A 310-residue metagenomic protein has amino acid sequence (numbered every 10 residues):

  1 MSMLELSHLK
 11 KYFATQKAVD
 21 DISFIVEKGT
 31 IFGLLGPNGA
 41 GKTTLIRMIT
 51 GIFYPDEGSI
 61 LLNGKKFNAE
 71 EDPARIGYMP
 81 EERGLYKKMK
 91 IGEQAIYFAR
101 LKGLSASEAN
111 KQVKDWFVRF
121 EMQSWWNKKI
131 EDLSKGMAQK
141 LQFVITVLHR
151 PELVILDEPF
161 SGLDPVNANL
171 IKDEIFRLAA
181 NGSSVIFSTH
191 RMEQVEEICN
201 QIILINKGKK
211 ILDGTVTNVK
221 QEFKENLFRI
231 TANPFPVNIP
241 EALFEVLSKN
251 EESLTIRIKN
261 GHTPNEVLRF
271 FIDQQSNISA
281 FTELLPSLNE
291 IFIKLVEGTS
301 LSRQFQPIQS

Functional and structural regions predicted by a protein language model:
M1-K10, G298-S310: ABC-family P-loop ATPase nucleotide-binding domain
L4, K11-N206, L212: ABC transporter nucleotide-binding domains
K10, G92, V185, M192 (+4 more regions): Alpha-helix N-cap/helix-start and coil->helix boundary motif
A40, V118, L204, E225-F228 (+2 more regions): Residue-level marker of structural boundaries
Q94, A138, P234-V237, F281 (+1 more regions): Short, basic, helix/turn surface patches
K172-I258: ABC transporter nucleotide-binding domain
E225-G298: Short, charged/small-residue-rich alpha-helical element at the C-terminal edge of ABC transporter nucleotide-binding
